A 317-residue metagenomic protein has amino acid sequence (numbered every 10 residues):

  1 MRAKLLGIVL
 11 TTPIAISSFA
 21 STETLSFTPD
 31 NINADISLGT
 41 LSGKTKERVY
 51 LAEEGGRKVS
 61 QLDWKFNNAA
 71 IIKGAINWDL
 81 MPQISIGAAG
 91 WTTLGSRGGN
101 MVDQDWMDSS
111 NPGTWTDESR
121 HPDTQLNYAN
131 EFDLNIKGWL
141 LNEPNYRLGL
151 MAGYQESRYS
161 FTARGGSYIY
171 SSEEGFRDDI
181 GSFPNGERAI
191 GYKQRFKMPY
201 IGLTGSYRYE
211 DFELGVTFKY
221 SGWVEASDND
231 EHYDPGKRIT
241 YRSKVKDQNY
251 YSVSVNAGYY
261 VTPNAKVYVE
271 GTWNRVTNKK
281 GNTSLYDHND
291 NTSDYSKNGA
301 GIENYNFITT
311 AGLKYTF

Functional and structural regions predicted by a protein language model:
M1-A20: Gram-negative bacterial Sec-dependent N-terminal signal peptides
F19-S37, T45: Outer-membrane beta-barrel biogenesis signature
A34-S42, A88-L94, L150-R158, G205 (+2 more regions): Transmembrane beta-barrel strands of outer-membrane/channel proteins
K44-A69, T92-F132, S157-F196, S221-S254 (+1 more regions): Extracellular/periplasm-exposed beta-strand and loop segments of Gram-negative cell-envelope proteins, dominated by
K73-N77, M81, S85-G87, T93: Post-signal peptide N-terminal segment of secreted/secretory-pathway proteins
G74-W78, F132-G138, A152-Y154, I201-Y207 (+4 more regions): Residues on the lipid-exposed face of transmembrane beta-strands in outer-membrane beta-barrel proteins
P82-A88, E143-Y146, D211-L214, P263-V269: Repeated loop/turn-to-beta-strand initiation elements of outer-membrane beta-barrel proteins
N135-T162: Internal, conserved structured core segments that host functional sites
